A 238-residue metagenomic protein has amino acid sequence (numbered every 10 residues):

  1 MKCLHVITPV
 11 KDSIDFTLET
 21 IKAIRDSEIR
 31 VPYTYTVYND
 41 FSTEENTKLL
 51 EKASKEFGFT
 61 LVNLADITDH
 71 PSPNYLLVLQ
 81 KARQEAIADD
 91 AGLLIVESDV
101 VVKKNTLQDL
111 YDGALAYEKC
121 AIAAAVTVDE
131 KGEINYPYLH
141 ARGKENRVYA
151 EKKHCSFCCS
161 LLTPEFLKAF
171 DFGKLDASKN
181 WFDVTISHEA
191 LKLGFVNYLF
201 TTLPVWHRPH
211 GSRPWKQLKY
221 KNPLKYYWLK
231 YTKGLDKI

Functional and structural regions predicted by a protein language model:
C3-H5, T34, T185: Cell-envelope/extracellular polymer assembly enzymes that use nucleotide-activated donors
T8-E19, F41: Active-site beta-to-alpha loop of glycosyltransferases that engages the nucleotide-sugar donor
K22-Y33: Short, acidic, metal-binding catalytic loop of nucleotide-sugar glycosyltransferases
Y38-L50: A conserved acidic beta->alpha catalytic loop
E56-D89: Active-site-proximal specificity loops/subdomain of glycosyltransferases
D90-V101: Short beta-strand-to-loop acidic/aromatic patch adjacent to the donor-nucleotide binding site
K103-G173: Conserved catalytic core of nucleotide-sugar-dependent glycosyltransferases
D176-I238: C-terminal catalytic/acceptor-binding lobe
